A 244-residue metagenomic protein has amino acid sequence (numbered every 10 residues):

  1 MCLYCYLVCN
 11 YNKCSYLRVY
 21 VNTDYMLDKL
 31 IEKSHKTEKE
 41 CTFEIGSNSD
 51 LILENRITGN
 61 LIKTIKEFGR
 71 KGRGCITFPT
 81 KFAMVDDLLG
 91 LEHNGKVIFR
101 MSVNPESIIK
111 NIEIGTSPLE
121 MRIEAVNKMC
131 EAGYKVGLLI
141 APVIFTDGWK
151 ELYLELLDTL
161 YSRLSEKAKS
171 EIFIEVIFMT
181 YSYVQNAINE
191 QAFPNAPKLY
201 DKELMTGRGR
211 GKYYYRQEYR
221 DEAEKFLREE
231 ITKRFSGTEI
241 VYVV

Functional and structural regions predicted by a protein language model:
Y4-R100: Conserved Radical SAM active-site core
K29-K36, D87-E92, L119-A132, L227: Structured alpha-helical segments in the cores of large, soluble enzyme domains
E40-E44, C75-T77, K96-R100, K135-L139 (+2 more regions): Structural preference for beta-strand elements that scaffold enzyme active sites
S49-I52, A83-D86, F99-T116, P142-D147 (+2 more regions): Conserved radical SAM core fold
T58, F99-S102, W149-S165, P194-D201: Short, electropositive alpha-helical surface patch
D86-E106, F173-T180, K198-E203: Non-cysteine beta-strand/loop elements that form the S-adenosyl-L-methionine
N127, E131-T180: A beta-strand-loop signature enriched in Asp, Gly, Thr, and Trp that corresponds to the sialidase/neuraminidase Asp-box
Y161-V244: Auxiliary Fe-S-binding modules of radical SAM enzymes
